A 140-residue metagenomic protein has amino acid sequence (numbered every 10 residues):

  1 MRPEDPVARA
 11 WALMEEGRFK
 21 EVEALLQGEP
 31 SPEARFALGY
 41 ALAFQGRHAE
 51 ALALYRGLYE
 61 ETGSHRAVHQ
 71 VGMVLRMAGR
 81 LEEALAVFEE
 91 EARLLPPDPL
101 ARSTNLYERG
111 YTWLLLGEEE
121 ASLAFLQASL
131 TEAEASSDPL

Functional and structural regions predicted by a protein language model:
E29, T62, L100, P139-L140: Residue signature of alpha-solenoid helical repeat architecture, marking inter-repeat boundaries and helix-start
P30-S31, Y59-E60, E89-R93, A128-S137: Amphipathic alpha-helical segments of tetratricopeptide repeats
